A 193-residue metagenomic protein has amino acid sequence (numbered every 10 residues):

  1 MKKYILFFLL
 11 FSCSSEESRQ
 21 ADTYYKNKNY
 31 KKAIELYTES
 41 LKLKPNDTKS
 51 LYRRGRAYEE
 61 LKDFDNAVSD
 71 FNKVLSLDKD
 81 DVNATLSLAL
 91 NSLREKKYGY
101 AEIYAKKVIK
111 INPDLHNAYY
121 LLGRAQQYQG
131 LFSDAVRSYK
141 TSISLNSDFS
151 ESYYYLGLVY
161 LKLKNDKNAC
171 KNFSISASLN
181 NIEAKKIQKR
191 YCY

Functional and structural regions predicted by a protein language model:
S14-E17, T48-K49, V82-N83, H116-N117 (+2 more regions): Helix-start (N-cap) detector for alpha-helical repeat units in TPR-like alpha-solenoids, especially tetratricopeptide
E16-L43, R53-E60: Alpha-helical segment of the N-proximal tetratricopeptide repeat
N27-L36, L61-K73, R94-K107, Q129-T141 (+1 more regions): Structural signature of tandem alpha-helical TPR/SEL1-like repeats, specifically the intra-repeat loop/turn
R53, E60, S87, L121 (+2 more regions): Canonical tetratricopeptide repeat
L158, K162-Y193: Terminal, low-structured helical/coil segments at or just beyond the last alpha-helical repeat
